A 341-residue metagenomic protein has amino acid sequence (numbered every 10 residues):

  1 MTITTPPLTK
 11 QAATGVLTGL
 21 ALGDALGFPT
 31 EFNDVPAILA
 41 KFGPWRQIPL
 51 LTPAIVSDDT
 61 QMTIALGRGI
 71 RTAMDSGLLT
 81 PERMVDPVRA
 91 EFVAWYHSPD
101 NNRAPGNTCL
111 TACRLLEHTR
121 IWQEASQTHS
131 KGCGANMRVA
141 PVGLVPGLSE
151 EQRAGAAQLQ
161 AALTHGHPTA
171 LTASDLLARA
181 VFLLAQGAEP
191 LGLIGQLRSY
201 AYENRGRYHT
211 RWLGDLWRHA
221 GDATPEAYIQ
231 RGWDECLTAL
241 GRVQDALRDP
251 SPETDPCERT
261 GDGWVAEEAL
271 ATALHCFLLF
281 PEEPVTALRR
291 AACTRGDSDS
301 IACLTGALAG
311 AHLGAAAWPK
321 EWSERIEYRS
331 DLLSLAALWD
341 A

Functional and structural regions predicted by a protein language model:
M1-A341: Structured, active/binding-site neighborhoods that engage oxygen-rich ligands
